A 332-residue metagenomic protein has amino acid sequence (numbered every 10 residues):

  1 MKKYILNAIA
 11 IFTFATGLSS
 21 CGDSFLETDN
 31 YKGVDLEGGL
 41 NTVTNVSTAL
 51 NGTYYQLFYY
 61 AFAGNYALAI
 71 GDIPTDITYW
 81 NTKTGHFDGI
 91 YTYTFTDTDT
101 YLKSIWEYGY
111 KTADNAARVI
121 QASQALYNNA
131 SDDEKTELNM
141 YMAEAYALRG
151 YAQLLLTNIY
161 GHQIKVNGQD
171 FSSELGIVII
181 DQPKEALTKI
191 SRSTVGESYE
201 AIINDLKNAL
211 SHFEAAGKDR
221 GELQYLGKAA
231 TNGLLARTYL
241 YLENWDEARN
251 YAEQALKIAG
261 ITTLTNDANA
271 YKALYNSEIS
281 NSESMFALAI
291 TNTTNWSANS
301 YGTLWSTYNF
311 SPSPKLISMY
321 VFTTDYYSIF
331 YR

Functional and structural regions predicted by a protein language model:
M1-Y31: Bacterial Sec-dependent N-terminal signal peptides
C21-D72, N309, F322, R332: Membrane-proximal, proline-rich intrinsically disordered regions
V43, T48, G176, Y225 (+1 more regions): Hydrophobic-face positions in mid-chain alpha helices that act as interaction patches
H86-Y160, S193, S211-F213: Conserved, well-structured interaction surfaces
E107-G109, T136, A143, S172 (+4 more regions): Start-of-helix signal in alpha-solenoid helical-repeat scaffolds, especially tetratricopeptide repeats
T157-N158, H162-I164, G217, Y241-E243: Short coil/turn linking the two alpha-helices of tandem helical-hairpin repeats
S198, D205, H212, Y251-Q254 (+1 more regions): Alpha-helical solenoid repeat scaffolds, predominantly canonical TPR units
